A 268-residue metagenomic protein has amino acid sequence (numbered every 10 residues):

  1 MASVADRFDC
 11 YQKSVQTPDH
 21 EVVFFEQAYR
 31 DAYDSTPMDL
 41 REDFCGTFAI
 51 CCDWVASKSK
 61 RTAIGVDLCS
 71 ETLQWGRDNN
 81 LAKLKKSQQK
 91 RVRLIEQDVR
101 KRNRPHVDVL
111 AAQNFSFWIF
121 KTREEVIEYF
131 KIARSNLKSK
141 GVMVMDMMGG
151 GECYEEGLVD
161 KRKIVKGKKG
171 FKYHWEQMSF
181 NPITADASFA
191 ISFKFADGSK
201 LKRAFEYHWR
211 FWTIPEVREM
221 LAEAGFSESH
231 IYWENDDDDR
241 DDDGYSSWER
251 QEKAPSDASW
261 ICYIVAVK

Functional and structural regions predicted by a protein language model:
T36-G46: Conserved class I S-adenosyl-L-methionine
T47-K60: Conserved SAM-binding loop of SAM-dependent methyltransferases across substrates and taxa, primarily the Class I
G76-R77: Conserved SAM-binding loop
L84-V99: Conserved SAM-binding strand-loop segment of SAM-dependent methyltransferases
R100-L110: A short acidic, Gly/Pro-enriched loop at the edge of an enzyme's catalytic core that lines a small-molecule cofactor
E125-S139: A short glycine-rich, Lys/Arg-flanked "PGG" loop and its adjoining helix->strand segment in the class I
V144-M220: SAM-dependent methyltransferase
H208-K268: C-terminal lobe and adjacent flexible extensions of AdoMet/dcAdoMet transferase-like proteins
